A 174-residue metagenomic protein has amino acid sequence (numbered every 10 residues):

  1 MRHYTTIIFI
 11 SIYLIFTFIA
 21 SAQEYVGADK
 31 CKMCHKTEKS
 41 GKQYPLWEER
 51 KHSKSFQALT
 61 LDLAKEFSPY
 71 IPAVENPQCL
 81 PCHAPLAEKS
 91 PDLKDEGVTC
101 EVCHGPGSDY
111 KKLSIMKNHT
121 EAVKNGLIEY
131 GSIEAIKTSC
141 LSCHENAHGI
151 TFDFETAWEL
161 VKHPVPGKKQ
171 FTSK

Functional and structural regions predicted by a protein language model:
M1-T6: Positively charged n-region of N-terminal signal peptides that target proteins for export
I7-T17: Bacterial N-terminal signal peptides
S21-D95, E101, G107-E134, F154-K174: Sequence context of c-type cytochrome heme-c attachment sites
T138: Cys/His-rich zinc-coordinating modules
A147-H148: Functional cores that coordinate and move charged inorganic groups
